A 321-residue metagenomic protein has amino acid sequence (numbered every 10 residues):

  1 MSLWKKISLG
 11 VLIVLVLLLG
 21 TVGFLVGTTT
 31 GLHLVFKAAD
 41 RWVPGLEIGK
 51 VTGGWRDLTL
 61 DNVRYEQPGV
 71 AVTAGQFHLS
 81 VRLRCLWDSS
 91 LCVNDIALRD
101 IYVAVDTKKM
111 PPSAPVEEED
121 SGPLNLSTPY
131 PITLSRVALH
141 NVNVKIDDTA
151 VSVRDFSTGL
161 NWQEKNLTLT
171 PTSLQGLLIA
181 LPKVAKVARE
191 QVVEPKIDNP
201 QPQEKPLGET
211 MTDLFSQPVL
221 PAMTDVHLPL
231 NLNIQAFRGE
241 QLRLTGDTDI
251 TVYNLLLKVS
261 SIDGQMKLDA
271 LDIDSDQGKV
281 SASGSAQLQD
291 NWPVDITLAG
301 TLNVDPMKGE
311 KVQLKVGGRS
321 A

Functional and structural regions predicted by a protein language model:
M1-V43: N-terminal type II signal-anchor transmembrane helix that functions as the membrane-insertion/stop-transfer segment
S2-L12, E190, P221, D225-H227 (+2 more regions): Extended terminal
T52-P195, N199, K205, E209 (+2 more regions): Flexible beta-edge/linker motif
G69-A71, D147-A150, D247-T251, D274-S281 (+1 more regions): Solvent-exposed loop/turn segments connecting transmembrane beta-strands in outer-membrane beta-barrel proteins
D100, G176-L178, Q241-R243, S275 (+3 more regions): Transmembrane beta-strands of outer-membrane beta-barrel pores
L255-V259, S283-A286, L314-S320: Feature captures outer-membrane beta-barrel proteins of Gram-negative bacteria and organelles
Q265-L268, W292-D295: Repeated loop/turn-to-beta-strand initiation elements of outer-membrane beta-barrel proteins
